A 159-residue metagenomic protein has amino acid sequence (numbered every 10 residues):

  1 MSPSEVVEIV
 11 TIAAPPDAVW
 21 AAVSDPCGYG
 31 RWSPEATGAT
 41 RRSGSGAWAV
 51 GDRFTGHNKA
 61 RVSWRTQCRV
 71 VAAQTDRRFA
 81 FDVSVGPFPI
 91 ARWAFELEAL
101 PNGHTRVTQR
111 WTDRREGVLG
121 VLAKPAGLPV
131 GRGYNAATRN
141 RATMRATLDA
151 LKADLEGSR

Functional and structural regions predicted by a protein language model:
M1-S45, A150, D154-R159: Hydrophobic ligand-binding cavity/cleft-lining segments
P3-I9, P16-D17, R53, R65 (+3 more regions): Intrinsic-disorder/low-complexity, polar/charged segments enriched in Ser/Thr/Lys/Arg/Asp/Glu/Gln
V7, G28-R78: Short beta-edge strand/loop motif at the mouth of beta-sheet-based domains
I9-T11, H57, R69, D82 (+2 more regions): Residue-level recognition of well-ordered beta-strand positions that form the cores of beta-sheet-rich folds across
P16-D17, V71-D76, E96-R106, A153 (+1 more regions): A short, structured loop/turn motif at beta-sheet edges
V19-V23, Y29, F54, V70 (+3 more regions): Hydrophobic pocket/interface hotspot
V85-A142: Beta-strand/loop substructures that line and gate deep hydrophobic ligand-binding cavities in soluble
N140-T147, L151: Alpha-helical packing segments of well-folded alpha/beta enzyme cores
